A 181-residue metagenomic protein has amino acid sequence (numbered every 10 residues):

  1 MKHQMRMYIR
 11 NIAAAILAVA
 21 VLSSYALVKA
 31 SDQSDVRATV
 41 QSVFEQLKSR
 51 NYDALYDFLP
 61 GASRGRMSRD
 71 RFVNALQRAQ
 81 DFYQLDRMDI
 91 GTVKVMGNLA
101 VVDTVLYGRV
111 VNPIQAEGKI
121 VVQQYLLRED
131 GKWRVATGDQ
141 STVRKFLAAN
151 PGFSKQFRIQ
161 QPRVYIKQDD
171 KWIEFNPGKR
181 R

Functional and structural regions predicted by a protein language model:
H3-A13: Bacterial N-terminal signal peptides that target proteins for export
A13-S23: Bacterial N-terminal signal peptides
A26-A30: Boundary at the C-terminal end of the N-terminal hydrophobic targeting segment
D32, R37-S42, S49-D103, G108: Short solvent-exposed beta->alpha transition segments
D89-T92, V121-L127: Hydrophobic/aromatic beta-strand elements that line small-molecule binding cavities or substrate pockets in beta-rich
L106-Q124, D139-Q140: Periplasmic N-terminal soluble interaction domains immediately after the signal peptide in Gram-negative
E117-I120, R134-R181: Low-complexity, intrinsically disordered terminal/linker segments enriched in charged and Gly/Pro repeats
